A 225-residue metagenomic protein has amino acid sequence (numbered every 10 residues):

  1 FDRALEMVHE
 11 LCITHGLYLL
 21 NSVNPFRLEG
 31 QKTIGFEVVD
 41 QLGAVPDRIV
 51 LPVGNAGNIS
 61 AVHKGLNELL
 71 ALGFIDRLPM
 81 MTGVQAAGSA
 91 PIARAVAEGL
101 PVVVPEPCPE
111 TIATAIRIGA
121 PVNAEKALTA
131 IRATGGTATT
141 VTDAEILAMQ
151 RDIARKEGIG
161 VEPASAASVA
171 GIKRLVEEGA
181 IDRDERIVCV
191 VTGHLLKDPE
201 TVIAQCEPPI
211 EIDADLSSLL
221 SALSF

Functional and structural regions predicted by a protein language model:
F1-N21, F26, E68-G160, V202-F225: Active-site/ligand-binding loops adjacent to catalytic centers
L20-G43, L70: A structured beta-alpha segment of the ubiquitous adenosine-cofactor-binding alpha/beta core
K32, V38, L42-K64: Glycine-rich ThDP/TPP pyrophosphate-binding loop and its adjacent helix/strand module within ThDP-dependent enzymes
D40, K64-E68, A170-E177: Short glycine/serine- and small hydrophobic-enriched flexible loop segments
D47-P52, R77-V84, D184-V190: Beta-strand segments within the central parallel beta-sheet cores of soluble alpha/beta enzyme folds
V53-G57, N123, E157-S165: Short glycine/threonine-rich catalytic loop with a Thr-x-Gly-x-Asp
V169-F225: Catalytic phosphate/nucleotide-handling subdomain of diverse soluble enzymes
